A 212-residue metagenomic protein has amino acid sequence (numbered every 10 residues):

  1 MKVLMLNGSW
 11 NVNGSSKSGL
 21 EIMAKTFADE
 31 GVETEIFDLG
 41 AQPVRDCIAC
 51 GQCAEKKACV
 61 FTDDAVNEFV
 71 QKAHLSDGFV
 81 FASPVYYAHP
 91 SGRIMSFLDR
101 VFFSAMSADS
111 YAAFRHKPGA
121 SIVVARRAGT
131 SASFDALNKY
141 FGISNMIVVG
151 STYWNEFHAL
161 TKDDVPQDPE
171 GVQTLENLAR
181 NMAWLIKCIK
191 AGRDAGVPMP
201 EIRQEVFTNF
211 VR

Functional and structural regions predicted by a protein language model:
K2-E30: N-terminal beta1-alpha1 ligand-phosphate binding loop
N7, D38, T152-Y153: Residue-level recognition of beta-strand->loop/alpha-helix junctions
D29, I147-R212: Glycine-rich phosphate/pyrophosphate-binding loop and the adjoining helix
V32-Q42: A short beta-strand-loop structural module common to alpha/beta enzyme folds
Q42-A73, Q204-R212: Cysteine-cluster motifs in flexible loop/terminal segments that predominantly coordinate metals
G51-E55, D99, Q167-D168: Short, hinge-like loop/turn segments at secondary-structure boundaries
V60-Y153: Helix-loop-strand module that forms the ligand-binding subsite of alpha/beta enzymes
